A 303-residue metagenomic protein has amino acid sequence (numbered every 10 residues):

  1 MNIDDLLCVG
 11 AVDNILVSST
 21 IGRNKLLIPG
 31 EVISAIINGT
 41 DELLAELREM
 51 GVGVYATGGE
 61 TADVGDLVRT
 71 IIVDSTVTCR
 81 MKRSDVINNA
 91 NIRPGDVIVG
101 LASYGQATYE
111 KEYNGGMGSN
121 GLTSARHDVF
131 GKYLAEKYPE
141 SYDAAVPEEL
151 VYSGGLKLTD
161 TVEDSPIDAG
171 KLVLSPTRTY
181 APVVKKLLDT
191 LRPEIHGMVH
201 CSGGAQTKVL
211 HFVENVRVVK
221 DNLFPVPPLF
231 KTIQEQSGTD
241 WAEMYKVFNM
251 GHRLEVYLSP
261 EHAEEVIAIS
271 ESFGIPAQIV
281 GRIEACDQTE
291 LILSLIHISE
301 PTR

Functional and structural regions predicted by a protein language model:
M1-S299, R303: Helix-biased detector of long, well-ordered alpha-helical tracts
